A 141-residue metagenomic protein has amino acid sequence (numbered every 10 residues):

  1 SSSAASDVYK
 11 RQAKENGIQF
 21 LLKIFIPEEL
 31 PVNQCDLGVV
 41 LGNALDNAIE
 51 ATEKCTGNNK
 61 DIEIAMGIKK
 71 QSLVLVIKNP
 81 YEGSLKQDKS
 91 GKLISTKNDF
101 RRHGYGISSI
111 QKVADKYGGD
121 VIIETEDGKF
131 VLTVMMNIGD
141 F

Functional and structural regions predicted by a protein language model:
S1-A5: Single conserved hydrophobic/aromatic residue that forms the stacking wall/gate of nucleotide- or nucleobase-binding
F20-L41, N98: Conserved short strand/loop->alpha-helix "switch" segment adjacent to the catalytic nucleotide/phosphoryl-transfer site
Q34-G57: Conserved ATP-binding N-box helix of the HATPase_c
N59-Q71: Short beta-strand/loop element within the Bergerat-fold HATPase_c
Q71-G104: Glycine-rich/acidic phosphate-handling loop/turn and adjacent ATP-lid/helix of nucleotide-binding kinase/ATPase domains
G83, E126-T133: Glycine-rich nucleotide-binding loop
G118-G128: Glycine-rich ATP-binding loops of the HATPase_c
